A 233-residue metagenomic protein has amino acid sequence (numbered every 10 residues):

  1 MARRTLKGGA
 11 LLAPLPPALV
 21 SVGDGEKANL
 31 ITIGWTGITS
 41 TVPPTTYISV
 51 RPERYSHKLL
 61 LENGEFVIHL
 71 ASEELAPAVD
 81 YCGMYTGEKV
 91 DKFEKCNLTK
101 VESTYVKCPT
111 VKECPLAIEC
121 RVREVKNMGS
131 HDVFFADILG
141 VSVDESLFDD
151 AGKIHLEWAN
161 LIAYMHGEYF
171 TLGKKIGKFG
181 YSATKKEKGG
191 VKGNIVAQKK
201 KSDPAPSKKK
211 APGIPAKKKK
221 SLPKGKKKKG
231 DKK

Functional and structural regions predicted by a protein language model:
M1-K233: Basic, polyanion-binding surface patches
